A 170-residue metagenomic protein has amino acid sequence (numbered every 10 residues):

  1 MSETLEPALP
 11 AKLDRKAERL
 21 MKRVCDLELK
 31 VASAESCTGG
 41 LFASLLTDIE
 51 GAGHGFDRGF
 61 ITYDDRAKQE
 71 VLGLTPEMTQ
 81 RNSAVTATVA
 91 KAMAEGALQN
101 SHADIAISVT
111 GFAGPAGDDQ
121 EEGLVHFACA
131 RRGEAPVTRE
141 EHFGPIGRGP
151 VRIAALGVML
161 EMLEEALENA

Functional and structural regions predicted by a protein language model:
M1-A170: Short alpha-helical segments enriched in small residues
